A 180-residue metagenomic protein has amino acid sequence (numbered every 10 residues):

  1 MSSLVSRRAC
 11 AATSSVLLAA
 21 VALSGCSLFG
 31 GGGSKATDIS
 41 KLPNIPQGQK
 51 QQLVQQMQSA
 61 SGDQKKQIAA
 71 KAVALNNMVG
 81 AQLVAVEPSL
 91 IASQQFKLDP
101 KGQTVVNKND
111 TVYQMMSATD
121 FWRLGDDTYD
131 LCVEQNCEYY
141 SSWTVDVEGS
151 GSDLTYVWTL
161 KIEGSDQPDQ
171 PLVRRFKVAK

Functional and structural regions predicted by a protein language model:
S2-S3, L18, V73, Q95: Exposed boundary/loop context
S2-V16: Bacterial N-terminal signal peptides that target proteins for export
S24-G25: C-terminal motif of bacterial Sec signal peptides marking the signal peptidase cleavage site
L28-G31: Short, conserved catalytic or interaction motifs in soluble domains
A36, K41-N44, G48-M116, D130-K180: Lipid interaction determinants
W122: Acyl-CoA/ACP chain-elongation machinery
